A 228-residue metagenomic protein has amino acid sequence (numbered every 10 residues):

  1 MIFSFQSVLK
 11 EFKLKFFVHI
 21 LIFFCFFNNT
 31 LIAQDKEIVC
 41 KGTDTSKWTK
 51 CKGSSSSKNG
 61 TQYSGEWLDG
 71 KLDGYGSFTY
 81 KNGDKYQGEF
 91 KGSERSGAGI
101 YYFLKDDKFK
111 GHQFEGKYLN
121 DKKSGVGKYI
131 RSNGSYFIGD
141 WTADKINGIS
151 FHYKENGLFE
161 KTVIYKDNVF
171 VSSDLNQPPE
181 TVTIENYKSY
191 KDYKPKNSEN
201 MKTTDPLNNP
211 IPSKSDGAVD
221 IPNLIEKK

Functional and structural regions predicted by a protein language model:
M1-L14: N-terminal secretory signal peptides that target proteins for export/translocation
V18-N28: Bacterial N-terminal signal peptides
N28-K228: Glycine/tyrosine- and acidic-biased, solvent-exposed loop/turn segments at the edges of beta-strands
